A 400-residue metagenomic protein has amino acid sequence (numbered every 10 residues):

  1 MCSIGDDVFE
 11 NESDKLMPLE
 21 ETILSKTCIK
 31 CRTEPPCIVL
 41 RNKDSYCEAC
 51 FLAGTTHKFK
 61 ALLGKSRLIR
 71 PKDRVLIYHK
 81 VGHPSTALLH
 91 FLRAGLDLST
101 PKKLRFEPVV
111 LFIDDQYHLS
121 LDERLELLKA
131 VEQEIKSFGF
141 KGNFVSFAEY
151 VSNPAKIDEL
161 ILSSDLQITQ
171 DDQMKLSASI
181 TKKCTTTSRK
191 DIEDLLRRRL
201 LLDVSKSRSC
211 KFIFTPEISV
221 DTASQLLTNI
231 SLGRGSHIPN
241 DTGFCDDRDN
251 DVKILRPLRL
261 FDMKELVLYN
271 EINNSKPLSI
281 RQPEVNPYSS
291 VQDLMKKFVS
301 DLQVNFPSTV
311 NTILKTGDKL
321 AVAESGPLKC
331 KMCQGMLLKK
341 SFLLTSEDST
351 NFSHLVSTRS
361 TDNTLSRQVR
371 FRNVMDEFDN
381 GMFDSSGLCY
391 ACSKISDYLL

Functional and structural regions predicted by a protein language model:
C2-N240, F244, I272, C389-Y398: ATP-dependent adenylation/nucleotidyltransferase module used to activate substrates
F91, E134, V204-S207, Y269-N273 (+3 more regions): Alpha-helical recognition domains of nuclear gene-regulatory proteins
L98, S207-R208, M295, V304-P307: N-terminal pre-domain and mature-chain start segments
V145, T215, L278-Q282, K340: Residue-level detector of family-conserved "landmark" positions at structurally sensitive sites
Y150, A223, F244, P283-S289 (+3 more regions): Short amphipathic alpha-helical segments embedded in low-complexity Lys/Glu-rich regions
I168-M174, N240-R248, V299-K319: Short, basic, helix/turn surface patches
K211, V220-D301, S385: Catalytic subdomain that performs nucleotidyl-dependent activation
V304-L400: Cys/His-clustered metal-coordination modules, chiefly Zn-binding fingers
